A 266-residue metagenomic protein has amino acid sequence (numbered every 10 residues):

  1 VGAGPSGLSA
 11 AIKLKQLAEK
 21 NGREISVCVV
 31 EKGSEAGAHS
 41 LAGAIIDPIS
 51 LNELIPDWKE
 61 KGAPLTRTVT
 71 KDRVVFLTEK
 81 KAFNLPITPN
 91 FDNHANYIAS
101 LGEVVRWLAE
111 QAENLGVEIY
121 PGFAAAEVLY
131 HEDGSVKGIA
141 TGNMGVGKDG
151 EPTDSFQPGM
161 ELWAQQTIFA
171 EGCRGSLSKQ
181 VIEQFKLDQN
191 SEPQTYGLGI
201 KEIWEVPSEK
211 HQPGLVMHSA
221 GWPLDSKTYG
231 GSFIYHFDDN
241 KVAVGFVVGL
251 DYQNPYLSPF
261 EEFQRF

Functional and structural regions predicted by a protein language model:
V1-F266: Residues forming the flavin
